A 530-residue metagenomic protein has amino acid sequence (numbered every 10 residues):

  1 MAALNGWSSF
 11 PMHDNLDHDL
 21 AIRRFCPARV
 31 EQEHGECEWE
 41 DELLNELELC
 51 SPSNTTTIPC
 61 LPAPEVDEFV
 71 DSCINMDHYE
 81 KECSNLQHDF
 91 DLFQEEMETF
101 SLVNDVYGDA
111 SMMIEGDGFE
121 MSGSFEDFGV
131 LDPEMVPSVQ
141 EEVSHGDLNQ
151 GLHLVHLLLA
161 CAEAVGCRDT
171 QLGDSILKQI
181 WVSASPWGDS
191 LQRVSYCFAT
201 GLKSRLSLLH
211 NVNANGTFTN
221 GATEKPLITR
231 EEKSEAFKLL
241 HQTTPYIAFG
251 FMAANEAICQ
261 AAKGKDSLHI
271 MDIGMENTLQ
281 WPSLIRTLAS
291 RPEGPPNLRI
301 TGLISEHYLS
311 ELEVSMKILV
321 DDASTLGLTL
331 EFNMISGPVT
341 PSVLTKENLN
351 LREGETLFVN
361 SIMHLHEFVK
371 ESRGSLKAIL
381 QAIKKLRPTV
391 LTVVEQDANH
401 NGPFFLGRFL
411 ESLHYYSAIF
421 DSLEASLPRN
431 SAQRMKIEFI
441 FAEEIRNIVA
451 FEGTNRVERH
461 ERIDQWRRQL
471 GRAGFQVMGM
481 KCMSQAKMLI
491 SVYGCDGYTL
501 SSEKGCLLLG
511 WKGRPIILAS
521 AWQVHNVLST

Functional and structural regions predicted by a protein language model:
M1-T530: Long, compositionally biased intrinsically disordered terminal regions
